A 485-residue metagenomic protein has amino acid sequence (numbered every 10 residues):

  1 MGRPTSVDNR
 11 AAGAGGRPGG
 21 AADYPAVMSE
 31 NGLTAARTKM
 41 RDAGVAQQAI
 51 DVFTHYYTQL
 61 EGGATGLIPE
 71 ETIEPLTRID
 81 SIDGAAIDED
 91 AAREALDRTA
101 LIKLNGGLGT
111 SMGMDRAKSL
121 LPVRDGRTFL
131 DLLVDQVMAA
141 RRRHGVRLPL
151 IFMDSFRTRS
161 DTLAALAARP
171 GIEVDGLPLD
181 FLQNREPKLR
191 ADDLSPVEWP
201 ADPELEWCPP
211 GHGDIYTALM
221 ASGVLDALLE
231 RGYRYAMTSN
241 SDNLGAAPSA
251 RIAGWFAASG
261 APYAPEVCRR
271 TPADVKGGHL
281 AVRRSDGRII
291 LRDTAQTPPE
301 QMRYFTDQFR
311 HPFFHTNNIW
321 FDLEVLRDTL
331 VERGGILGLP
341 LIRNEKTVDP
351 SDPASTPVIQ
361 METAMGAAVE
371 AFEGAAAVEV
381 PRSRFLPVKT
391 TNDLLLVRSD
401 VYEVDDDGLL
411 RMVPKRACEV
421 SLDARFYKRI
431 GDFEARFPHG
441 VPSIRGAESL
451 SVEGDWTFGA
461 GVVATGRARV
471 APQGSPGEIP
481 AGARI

Functional and structural regions predicted by a protein language model:
G2-D97, L121, G254-I485: Left-handed beta-helix
G2-K103, G113-K118, P122-Y235, G446-E448 (+1 more regions): Conserved N-terminal catalytic core of the sugar/cofactor nucleotidyltransferase
N105-G106, S241, L323, T391: Residues immediately flanking
T110: Glycine-rich phosphate/pyrophosphate-binding loop regions near the starts of catalytic domains
G113, A117, D125-T128, S249 (+3 more regions): Short capping/connector residues at structural and topological boundaries
P149-T158, S241-N243, R382-L386, T390: Conserved short loop/turn motifs at secondary-structure junctions
S160-L323, R327-V331: Conserved core of the sugar-phosphate nucleotidyltransferase
